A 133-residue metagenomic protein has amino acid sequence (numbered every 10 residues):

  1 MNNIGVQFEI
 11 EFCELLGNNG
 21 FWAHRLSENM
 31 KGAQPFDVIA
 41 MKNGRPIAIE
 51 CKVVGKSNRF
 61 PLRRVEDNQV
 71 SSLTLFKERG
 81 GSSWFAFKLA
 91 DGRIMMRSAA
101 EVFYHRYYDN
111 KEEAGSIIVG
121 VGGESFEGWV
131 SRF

Functional and structural regions predicted by a protein language model:
M1-N29, I94: Acidic-basic catalytic patches of nuclease active cores, encompassing PD-(D/E)XK and other metal-cofactor nuclease
G5, E113-F133: Charged phosphate-binding loop/patch that engages nucleotide di/tri-phosphates or the phosphate backbone of nucleic
W22-G44: Active-site metal-binding core of divalent-cation-utilizing nuclease and nuclease-like domains
V38-A40, G44-K56: Conserved catalytic cores of phosphodiester-cleaving nucleases, focusing on short active-site segments
V54-S72: Mg2+/Mn2+-dependent nuclease catalytic core
S71, F76-R79, R106, G123 (+1 more regions): Mixed-charge (Asp/Glu-Lys/Arg
T74-V102: Nucleic-acid nuclease catalytic cores
R97-G120: Short, electropositive alpha-helical surface patch
